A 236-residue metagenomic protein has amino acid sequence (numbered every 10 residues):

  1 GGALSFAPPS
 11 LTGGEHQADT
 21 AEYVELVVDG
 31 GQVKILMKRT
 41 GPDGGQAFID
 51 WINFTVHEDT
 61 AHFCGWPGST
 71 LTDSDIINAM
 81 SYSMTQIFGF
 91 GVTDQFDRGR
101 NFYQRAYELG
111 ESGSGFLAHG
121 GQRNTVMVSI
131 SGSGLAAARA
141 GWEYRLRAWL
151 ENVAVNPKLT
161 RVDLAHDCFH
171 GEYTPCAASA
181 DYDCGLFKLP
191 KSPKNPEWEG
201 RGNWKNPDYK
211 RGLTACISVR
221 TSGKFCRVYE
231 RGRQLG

Functional and structural regions predicted by a protein language model:
G1-G236: Structured, helix-rich domain cores that form ligand/interaction pockets
